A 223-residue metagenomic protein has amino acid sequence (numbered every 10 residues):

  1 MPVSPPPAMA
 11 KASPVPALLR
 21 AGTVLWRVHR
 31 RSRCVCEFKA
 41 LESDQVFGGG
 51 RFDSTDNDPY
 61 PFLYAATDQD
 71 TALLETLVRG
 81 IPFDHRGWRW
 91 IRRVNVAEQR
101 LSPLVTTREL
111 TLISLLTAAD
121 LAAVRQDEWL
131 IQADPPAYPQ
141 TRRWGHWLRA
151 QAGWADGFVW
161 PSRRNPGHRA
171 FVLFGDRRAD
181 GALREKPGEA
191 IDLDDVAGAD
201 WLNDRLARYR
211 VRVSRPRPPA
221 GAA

Functional and structural regions predicted by a protein language model:
M1-R51, F83-A223: Active-site and NAD+-binding cores of ADP-ribose-processing enzymes
F52-D84: Extended catalytic/binding region for NAD+/ADP-ribose chemistry, centered on the ART fold
